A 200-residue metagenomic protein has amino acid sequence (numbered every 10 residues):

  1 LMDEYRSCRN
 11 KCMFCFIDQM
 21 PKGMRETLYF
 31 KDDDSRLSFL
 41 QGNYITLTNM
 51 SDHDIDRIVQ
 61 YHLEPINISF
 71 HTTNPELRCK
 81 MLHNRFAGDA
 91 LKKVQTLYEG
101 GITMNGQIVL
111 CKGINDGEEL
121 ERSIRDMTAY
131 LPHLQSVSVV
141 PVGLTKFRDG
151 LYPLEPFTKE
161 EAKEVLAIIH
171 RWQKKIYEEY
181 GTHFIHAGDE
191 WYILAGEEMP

Functional and structural regions predicted by a protein language model:
L1-H133, G143-R171: Conserved Radical SAM active-site core
V140: Positively charged, polyanion-binding regions of nucleic-acid-associated proteins
P156, K163-P200: Hard-cation-handling environments
